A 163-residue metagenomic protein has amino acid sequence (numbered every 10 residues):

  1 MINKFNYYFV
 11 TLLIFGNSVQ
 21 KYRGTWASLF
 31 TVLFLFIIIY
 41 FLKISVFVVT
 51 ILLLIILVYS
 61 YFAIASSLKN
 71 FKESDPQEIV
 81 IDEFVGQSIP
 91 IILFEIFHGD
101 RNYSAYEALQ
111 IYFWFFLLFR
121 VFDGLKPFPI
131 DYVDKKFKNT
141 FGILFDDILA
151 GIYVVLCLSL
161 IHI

Functional and structural regions predicted by a protein language model:
M1-A27, F62-I89, R120-I152: Interhelical loop and helix-boundary elements at the membrane-water interface of polytopic inner-membrane proteins
T25-F30, T50-L54, L109, F113-L117 (+1 more regions): Hydrophobic alpha-helical transmembrane segments
F30-L42, I91-E95, K138: Interfacial segments of multi-pass membrane proteins
F36, L53-Y61, G86, E95 (+2 more regions): Alpha-helical transmembrane segments of multi-pass membrane proteins
I38-L68: N-terminal leader/targeting helix
V46-T50, P76-V80, R101-F116: Internal alpha-helical transmembrane segments of multi-pass membrane proteins
I89-S104: C-terminal halves and exits of single transmembrane alpha-helices
I161-I163: Conserved small/polar residues in nucleotide/adenosyl-binding loops
